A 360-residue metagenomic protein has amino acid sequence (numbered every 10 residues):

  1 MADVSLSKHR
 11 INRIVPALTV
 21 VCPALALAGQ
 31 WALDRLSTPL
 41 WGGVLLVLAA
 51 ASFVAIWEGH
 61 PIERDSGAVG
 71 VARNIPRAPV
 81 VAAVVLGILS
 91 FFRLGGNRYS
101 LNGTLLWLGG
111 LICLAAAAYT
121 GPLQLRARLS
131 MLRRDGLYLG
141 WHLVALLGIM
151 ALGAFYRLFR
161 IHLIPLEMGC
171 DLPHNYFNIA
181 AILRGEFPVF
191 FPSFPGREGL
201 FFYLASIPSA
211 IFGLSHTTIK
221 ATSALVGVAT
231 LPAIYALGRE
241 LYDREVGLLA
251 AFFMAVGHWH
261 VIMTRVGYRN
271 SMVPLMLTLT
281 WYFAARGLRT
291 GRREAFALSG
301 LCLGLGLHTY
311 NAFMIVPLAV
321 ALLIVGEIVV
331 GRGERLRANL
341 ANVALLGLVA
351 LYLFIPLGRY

Functional and structural regions predicted by a protein language model:
A2-C22, L46-Y156, V329, E334-A350: Start-transfer (signal-anchor) and selected internal transmembrane alpha helices of multi-pass inner/ER membrane
A68-V71, A115-T120, T280-L298, G306: Membrane-interface transmembrane helices that cradle and orient dolichyl/undecaprenyl
G153, A250-A255, L303, L307: Short helix- or helix-capping micro-motifs that position conserved polar/aromatic residues at function-defining sites
Y156, I164, M168, H174-V189 (+3 more regions): Transmembrane-lumen/periplasm boundary regions of multi-pass, lipid-linked membrane glycan transferases
A221-Y242, L279, F283: Transmembrane-helix motifs of polytopic, lipid-linked glycan transferases
S223, W259, R265-M272, A312: Short acidic/glycine- and proline-prone juxtamembrane loop motifs at membrane-interface regions of multi-pass membrane
I234-V256: Transmembrane-helix signature of polytopic, membrane-embedded enzymes that assemble or transfer cell-envelope glycans
F252, I262, M272-R289, S299-L303: Specific aromatic-rich, kink-prone transmembrane helix
